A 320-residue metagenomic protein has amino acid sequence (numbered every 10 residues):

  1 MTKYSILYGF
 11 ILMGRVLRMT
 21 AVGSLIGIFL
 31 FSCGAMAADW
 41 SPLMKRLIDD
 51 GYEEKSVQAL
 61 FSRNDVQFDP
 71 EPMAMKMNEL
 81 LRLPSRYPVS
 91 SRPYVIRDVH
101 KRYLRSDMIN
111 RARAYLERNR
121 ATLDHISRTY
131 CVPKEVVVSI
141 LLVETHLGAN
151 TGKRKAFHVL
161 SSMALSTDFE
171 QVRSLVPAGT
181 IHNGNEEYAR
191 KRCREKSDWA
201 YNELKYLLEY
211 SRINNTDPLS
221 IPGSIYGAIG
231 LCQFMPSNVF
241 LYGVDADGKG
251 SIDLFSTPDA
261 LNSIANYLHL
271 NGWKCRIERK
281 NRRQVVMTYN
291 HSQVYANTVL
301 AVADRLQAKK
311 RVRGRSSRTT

Functional and structural regions predicted by a protein language model:
M1-G227, L231-Q233, S237-T320: Cell-wall glycan-active module
